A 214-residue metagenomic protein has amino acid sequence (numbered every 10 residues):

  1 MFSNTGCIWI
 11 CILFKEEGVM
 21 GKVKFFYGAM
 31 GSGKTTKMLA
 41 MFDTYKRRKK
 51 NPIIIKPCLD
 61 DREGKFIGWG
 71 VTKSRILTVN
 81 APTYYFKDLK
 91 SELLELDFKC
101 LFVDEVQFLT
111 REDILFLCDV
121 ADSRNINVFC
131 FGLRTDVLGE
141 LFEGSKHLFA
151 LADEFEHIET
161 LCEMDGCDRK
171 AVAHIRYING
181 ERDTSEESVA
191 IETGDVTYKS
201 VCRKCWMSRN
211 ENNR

Functional and structural regions predicted by a protein language model:
S3-V19: Short, Lys/Arg-enriched N-terminal segments with co-localized hydrophobic residues within the first ~10-30 amino acids
M20-K90, D136-H147, T160, E192-N213: Conserved P-loop
G21, D60, Q107-R214: Replace "adjacent to P-loop NTPase cores in ATP/GTP-dependent enzymes" with "adjacent to NTP-binding cores
G21, K49, D97-F98, N125: A general structural motif
F25, C100-F102, F129: Structural motif
M38, D104, A152: A residue-level signal for conserved active-site and pocket-lining positions in enzyme catalytic cores
D97-L109: Conserved P-loop NTPase "ATPase switch" module shared by AAA+ and STAND
